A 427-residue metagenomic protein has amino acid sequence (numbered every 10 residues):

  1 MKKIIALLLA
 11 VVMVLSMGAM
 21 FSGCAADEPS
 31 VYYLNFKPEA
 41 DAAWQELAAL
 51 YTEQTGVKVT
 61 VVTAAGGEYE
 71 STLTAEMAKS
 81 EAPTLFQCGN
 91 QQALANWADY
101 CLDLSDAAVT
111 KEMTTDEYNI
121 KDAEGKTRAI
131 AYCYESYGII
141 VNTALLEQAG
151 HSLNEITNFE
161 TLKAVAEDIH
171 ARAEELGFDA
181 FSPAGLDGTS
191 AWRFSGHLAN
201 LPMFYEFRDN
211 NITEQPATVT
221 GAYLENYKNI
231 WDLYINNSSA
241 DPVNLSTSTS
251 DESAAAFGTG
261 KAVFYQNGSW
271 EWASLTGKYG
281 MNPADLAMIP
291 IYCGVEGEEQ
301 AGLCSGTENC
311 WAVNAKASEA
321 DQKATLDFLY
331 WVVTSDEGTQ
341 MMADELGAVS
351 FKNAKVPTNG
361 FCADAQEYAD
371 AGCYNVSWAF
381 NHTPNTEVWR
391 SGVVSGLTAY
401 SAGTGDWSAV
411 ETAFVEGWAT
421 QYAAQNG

Functional and structural regions predicted by a protein language model:
D27-P38, V57-V62, L85, R128: Short, well-ordered beta-strand elements
L50-T115, A144-G150, T157, V263-F264: Extracytoplasmic "Venus flytrap"/periplasmic binding protein-like
Q54, K79, A149, K278-D344: Extracytoplasmic/periplasmic substrate-recognition and gating elements
G89-E147, R193, H197, D285-P290: Hinge/lid segment of periplasmic solute-binding proteins
D103-E117, E155, G185-G188, M203-N229 (+3 more regions): Short, solvent-exposed loop/beta-turn-alpha elements that line the ligand-binding surface or hinge of extracytoplasmic
R128-Y132, Y137, K163-P216, A262: Extracytoplasmic/periplasmic solute-binding protein
E147, A171, D336-T339, T358 (+1 more regions): Conserved C-terminal helix/tail region of periplasmic/extracytoplasmic solute-binding proteins
A166-E167, T213-T247: Glycine-centered hinge/linker elements that transmit conformational signals in sensory and ligand-binding systems
